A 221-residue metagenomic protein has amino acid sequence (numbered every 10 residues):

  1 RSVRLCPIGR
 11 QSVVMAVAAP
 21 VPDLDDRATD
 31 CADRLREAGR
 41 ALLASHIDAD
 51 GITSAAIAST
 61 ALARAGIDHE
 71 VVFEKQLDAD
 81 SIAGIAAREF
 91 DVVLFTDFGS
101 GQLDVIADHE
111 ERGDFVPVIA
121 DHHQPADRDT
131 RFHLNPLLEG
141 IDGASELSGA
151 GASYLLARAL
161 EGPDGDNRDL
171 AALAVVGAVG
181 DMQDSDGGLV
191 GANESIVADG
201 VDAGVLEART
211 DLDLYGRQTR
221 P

Functional and structural regions predicted by a protein language model:
R1: Single-stranded RNA-binding regions, centering on S1/OB-family and related RNA-binding modules
R4-R220: Replace "Mg2+/Mn2+-dependent" with "divalent metal-dependent
